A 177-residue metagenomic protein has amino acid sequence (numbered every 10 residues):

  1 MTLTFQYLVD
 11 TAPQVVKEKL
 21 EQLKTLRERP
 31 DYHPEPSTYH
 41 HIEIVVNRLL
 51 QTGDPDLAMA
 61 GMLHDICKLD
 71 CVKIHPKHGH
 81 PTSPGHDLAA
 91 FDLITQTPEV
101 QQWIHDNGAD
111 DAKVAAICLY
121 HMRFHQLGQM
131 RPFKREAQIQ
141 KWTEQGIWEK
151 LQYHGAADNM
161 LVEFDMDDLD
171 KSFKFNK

Functional and structural regions predicted by a protein language model:
M1-I74, H78-G79: Acidic/His-rich, divalent-metal-binding segments that scaffold phosphate/diphosphate chemistry
L3-Y7, V15, K19-Q22, K113 (+3 more regions): Exposed alpha-helical structural elements
R48-D167: Divalent metal-dependent catalytic cores for phosphoryl transfer on phosphate-bearing substrates
L169-N176: A cross-taxonomic marker for long C-terminal extensions/tails that follow the last structured domain
